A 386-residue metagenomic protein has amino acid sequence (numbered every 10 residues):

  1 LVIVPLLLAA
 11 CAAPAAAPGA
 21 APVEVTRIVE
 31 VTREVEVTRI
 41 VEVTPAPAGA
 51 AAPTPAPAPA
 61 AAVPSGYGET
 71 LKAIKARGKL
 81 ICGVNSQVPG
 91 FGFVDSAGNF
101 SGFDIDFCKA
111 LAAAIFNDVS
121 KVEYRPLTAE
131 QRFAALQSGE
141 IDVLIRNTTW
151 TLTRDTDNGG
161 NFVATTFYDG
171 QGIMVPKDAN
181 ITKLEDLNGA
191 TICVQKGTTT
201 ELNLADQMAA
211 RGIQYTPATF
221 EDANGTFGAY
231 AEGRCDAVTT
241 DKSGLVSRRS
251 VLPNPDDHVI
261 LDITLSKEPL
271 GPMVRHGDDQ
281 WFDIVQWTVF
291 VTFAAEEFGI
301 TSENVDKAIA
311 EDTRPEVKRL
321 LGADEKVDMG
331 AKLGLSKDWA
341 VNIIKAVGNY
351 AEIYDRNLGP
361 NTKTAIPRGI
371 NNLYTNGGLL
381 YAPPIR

Functional and structural regions predicted by a protein language model:
L1-T70: Intrinsically disordered, low-complexity Ser/Thr/Pro-rich tracts
A60-S65, D106-K109, A113, D178-I181 (+6 more regions): Extended ligand-binding regions for polar small-molecule ligands
A62-E69, A73-I145, Y350, L373: Extracytoplasmic small-molecule ligand-binding "clamshell" domains of the periplasmic binding protein/Venus flytrap
Y67, V122-A134, A179, P217-E232: Short helix-initiation/N-cap motifs at beta->coil->alpha
K75-K79, A112-S120, Q137-I141, T149 (+8 more regions): Sec-exported extracytoplasmic/periplasmic mature domains
I81-G90, F100-I115, T149, D169-F227: Bilobed "Venus flytrap"/periplasmic-binding protein-like clamshell domains and structurally analogous long
K109, A113, N117-D186, S243-T264 (+1 more regions): Acidic, polar ligand-binding/catalytic clefts
G322-R386: C-terminal functional modules
